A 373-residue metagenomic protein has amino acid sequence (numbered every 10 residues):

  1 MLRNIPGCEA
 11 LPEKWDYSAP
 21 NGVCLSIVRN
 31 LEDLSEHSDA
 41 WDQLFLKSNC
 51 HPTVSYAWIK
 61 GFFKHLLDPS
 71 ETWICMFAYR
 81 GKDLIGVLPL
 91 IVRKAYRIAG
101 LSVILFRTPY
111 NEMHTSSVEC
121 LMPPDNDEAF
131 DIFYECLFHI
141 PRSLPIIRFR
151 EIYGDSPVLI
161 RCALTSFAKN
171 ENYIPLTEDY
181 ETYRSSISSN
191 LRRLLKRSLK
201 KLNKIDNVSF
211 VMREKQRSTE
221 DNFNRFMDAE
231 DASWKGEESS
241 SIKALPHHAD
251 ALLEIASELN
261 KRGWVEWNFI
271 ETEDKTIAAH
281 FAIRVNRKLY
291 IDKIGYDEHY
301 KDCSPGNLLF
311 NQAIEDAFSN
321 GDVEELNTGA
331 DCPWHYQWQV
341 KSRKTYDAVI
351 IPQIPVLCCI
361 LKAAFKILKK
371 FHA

Functional and structural regions predicted by a protein language model:
M1-N4, L46, D125, T177 (+3 more regions): Residue-level marker of positions within ordered structural domains that often coincide with functionally constrained
L2-V23, V92, Y153-S186, N286 (+1 more regions): Active-site/acyl-donor-binding loops of N-acyltransferases
Y17-P20, Y110-H114, L202-D206: Short, flexible turn/loop "capping" segments at secondary-structure junctions
V23, L144, D206-V208, V323-E324: A structural micro-motif
C24-F106, I152-P157, A163-E171, D179-E181 (+1 more regions): A conserved beta-strand-loop-helix scaffold within acyl/acetyltransferase catalytic domains
W73-I74, Y79-R80, R93-A168, V285-S342: Acyl-donor binding region in acyl/amide transferases
M122-D125, I174-T177, E214: Short beta-strand-to-loop capping motifs
R193-R197, D274, D316, N327-T328 (+1 more regions): A general structural signal for short secondary-structure boundary/capping elements
